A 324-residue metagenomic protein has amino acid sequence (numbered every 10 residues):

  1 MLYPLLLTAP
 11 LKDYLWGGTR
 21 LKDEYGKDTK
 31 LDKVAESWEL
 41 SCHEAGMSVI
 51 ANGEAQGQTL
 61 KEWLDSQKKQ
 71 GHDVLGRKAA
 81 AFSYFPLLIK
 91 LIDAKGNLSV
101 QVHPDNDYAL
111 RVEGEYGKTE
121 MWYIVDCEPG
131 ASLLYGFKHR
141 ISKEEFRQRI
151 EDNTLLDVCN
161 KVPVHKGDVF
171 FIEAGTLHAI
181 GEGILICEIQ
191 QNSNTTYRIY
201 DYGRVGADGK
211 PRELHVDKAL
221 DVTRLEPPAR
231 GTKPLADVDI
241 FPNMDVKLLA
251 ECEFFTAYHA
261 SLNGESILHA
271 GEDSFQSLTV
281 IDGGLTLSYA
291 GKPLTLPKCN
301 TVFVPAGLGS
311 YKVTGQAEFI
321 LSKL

Functional and structural regions predicted by a protein language model:
M1-I141, D201-T232, A257: Transition-metal
Y84, I92-N97, N106, Y116 (+5 more regions): Ligand-binding loop in jelly-roll beta-barrel domains
I89, L98, E120-Y123, K161-V162 (+4 more regions): His/acidic/aromatic-lined binding-pocket segments of jelly-roll/cupin-type domains and related regulatory beta-sandwich
I124-F146, V246-A250, L262-S274: Short beta-strand/loop turn elements enriched in aromatics
Q148-L155, G284-T286: Short, structured beta-strand/loop micro-motifs enriched in basic residues and often containing a Trp
D152-V158, V169-F171, T176-R230: An exposed, glycine/acidic-rich loop-and-rim segment of catalytic or binding clefts
C159-F171, L185, Y289-L308: Short acidic-glycine-tyrosine-enriched beta hairpin
L235-L294, N300: Acidic/His-leaning functional-site neighborhoods
